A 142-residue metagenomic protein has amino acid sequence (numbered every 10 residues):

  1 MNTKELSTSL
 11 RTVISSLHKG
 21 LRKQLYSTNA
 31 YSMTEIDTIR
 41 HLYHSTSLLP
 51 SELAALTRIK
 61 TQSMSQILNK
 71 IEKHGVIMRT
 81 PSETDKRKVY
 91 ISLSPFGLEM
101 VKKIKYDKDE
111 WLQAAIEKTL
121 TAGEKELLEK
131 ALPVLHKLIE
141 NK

Functional and structural regions predicted by a protein language model:
M1-K4, K19, A122-K142: C-terminal regulatory/oligomerization modules of transcriptional regulators
M1-M33: N-terminal leader segment of winged-helix/HTH proteins
S16, D37-Y43, E99, E126: Pre-recognition alpha-helix immediately N-terminal to the DNA-recognition helix within helix-turn-helix or winged-helix
R22-S63, Y90: N-terminal helix-turn-helix DNA-binding core of bacterial DNA-binding proteins
R40, K102, Q113, E129 (+1 more regions): A cross-family signal for key residues in well-ordered alpha-helices that form functional helical elements
Q66: DNA-binding alpha-helical recognition surfaces that contact promoter or target DNA
N69-E126: Charged, amphipathic alpha-helical coiled-coil/dimerization segments
